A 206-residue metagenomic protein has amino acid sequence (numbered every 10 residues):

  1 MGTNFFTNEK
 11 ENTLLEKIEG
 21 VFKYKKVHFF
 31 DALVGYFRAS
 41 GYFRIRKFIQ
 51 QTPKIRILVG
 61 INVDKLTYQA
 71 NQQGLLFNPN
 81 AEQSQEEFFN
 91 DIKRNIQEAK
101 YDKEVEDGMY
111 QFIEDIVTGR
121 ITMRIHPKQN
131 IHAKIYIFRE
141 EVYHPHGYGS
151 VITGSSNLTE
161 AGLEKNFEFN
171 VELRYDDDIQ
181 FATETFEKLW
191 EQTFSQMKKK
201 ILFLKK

Functional and structural regions predicted by a protein language model:
M1-K206: PLD/PLD-like phosphodiesterase catalytic module centered on the HKD motif
